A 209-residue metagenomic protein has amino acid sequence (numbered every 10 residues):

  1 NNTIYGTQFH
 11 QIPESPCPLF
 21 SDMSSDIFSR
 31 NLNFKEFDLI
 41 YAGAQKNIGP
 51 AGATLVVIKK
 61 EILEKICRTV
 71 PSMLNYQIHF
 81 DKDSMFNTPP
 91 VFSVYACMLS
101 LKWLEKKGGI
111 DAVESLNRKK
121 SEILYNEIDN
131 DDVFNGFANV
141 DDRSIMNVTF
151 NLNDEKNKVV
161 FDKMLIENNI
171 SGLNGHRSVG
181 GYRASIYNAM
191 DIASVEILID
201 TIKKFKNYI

Functional and structural regions predicted by a protein language model:
N1-I27: Active-site phosphate-binding strand-loop segment of PLP-dependent enzymes
F20, F34-Q45: Conserved active-site segment immediately N-terminal to the catalytic lysine that forms the internal aldimine
A44-N126, N139, I209: Active-site C-terminal subdomain of aminotransferase-like
I58, F150-D154, I186-N188: Short beta-strand-to-loop capping motifs
F134-M164: Conserved PLP-binding catalytic core of the aspartate aminotransferase-like
V159-N168, I197-K203: Short amphipathic alpha-helices in soluble, non-transmembrane regions that often serve as interface/regulatory elements
N168-I186: Conserved PLP cofactor-binding pocket of PLP-dependent enzymes
G180-I209: PLP-dependent enzyme catalytic core of the Aspartate aminotransferase-like
